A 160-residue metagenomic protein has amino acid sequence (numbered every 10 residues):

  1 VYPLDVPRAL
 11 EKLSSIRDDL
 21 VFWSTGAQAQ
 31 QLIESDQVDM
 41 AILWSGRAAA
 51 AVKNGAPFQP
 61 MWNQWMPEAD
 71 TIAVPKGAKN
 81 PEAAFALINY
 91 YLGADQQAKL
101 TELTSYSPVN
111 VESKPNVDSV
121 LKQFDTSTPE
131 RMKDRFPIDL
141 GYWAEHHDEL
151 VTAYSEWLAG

Functional and structural regions predicted by a protein language model:
V1-M61: Ligand-binding pocket segment of bilobal, Venus flytrap-like solute-binding proteins
P3-P7, S24, A78-E82, A94 (+1 more regions): Soluble non-cytosolic domains of exported or imported proteins
L10-S14, Q30, E34, I42 (+4 more regions): Non-transmembrane alpha-helical segments in soluble domains of secreted/periplasmic/extracellular proteins
E11-S15, G55-A78, K114, V120-L121: Periplasmic-binding protein-like
I16-L20, S24, Q37, V52 (+4 more regions): Sec/Tat-exported extracytoplasmic proteins
Q31, E130-G160: Conserved C-terminal helix/tail region of periplasmic/extracytoplasmic solute-binding proteins
P75-R135: Mature extracytoplasmic/periplasmic domains
